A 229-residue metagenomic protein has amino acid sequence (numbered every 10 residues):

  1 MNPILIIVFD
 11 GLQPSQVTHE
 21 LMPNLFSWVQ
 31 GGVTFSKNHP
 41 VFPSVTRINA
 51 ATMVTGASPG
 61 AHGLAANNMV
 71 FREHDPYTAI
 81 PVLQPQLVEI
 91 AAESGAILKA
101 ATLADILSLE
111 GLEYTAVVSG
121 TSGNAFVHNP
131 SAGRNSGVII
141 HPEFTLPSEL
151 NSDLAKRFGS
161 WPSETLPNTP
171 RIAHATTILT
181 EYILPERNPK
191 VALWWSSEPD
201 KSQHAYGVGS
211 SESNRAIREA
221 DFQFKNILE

Functional and structural regions predicted by a protein language model:
M1-P3: Mature N-terminal segment immediately following signal peptide/propeptide cleavage in secreted/periplasmic
L5-I6, N24, R215-E229: Metal-dependent active-site segment of extracytoplasmic phospho-/sulfohydrolases and closely related
F9-L12: DG-centered beta-turn motif at the end of beta-strands
P14-S15, P199: Short strand->helix junction
V17-H62, T115-A116: Short, structured active-site-proximal loop/turn typified by the sulfatase FGly-forming signature C/S-X-P-X-R
M22-F26, L103-S108, L228: Short amphipathic alpha-helical segments and helix-helix/interface helices
A57-G207: His/Asp/Glu-rich, glycine-adjacent segments that coordinate divalent cations and/or stabilize oxyanion chemistry on
V208-S213: Short glycine-enriched, charge-decorated loop/helix-capping segments at active-site entrances that position
